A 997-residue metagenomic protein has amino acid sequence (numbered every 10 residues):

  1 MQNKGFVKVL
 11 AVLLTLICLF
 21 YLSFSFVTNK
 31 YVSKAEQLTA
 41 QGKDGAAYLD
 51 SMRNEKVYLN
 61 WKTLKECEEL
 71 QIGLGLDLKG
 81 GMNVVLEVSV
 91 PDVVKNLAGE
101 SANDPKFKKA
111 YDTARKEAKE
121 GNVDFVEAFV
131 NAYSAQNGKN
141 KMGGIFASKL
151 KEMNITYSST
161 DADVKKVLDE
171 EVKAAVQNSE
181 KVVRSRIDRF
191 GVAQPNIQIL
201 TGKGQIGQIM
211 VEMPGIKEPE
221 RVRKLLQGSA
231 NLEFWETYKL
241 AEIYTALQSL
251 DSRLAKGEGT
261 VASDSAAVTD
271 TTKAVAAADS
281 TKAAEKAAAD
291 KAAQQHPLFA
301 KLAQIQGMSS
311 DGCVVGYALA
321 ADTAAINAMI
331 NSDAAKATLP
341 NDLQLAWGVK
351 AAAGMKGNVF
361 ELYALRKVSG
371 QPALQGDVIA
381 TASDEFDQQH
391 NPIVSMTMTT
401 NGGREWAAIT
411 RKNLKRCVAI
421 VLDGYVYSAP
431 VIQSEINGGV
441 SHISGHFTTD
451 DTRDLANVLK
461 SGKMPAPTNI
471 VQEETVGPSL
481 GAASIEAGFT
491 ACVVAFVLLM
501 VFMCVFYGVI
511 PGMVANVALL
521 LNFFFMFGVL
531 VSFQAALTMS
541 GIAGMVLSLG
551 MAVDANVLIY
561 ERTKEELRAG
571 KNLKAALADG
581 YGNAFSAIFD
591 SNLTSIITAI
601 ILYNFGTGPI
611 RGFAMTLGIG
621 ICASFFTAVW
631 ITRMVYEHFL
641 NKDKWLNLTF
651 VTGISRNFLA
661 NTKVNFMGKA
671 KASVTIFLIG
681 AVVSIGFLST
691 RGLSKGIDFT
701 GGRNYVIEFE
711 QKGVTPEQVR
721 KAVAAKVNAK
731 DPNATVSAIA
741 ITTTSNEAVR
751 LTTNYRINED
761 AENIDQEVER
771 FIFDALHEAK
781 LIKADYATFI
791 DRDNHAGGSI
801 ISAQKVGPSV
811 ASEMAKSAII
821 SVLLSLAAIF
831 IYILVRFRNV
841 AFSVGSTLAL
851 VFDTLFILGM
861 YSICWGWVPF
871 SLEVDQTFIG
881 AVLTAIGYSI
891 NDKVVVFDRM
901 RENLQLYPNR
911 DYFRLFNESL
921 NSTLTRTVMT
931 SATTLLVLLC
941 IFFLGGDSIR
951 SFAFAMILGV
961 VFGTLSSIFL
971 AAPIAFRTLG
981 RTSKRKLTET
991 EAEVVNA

Functional and structural regions predicted by a protein language model:
M1-I17, Y21, V27-E68, I72 (+6 more regions): Interfacial helix-loop-helix hairpins and adjacent transmembrane helices of multi-pass alpha-helical membrane proteins
K8, V12, L521, M526-V529 (+4 more regions): Hydrophobic alpha-helical transmembrane segments of membrane transport and translocation systems, primarily multi-pass
S23-Y31, R53-E55, E66-D423, Y427-V431 (+2 more regions): Non-transmembrane, solvent-exposed regions of membrane trafficking/translocation machinery
V183, S479-L499, M551, E566-T607 (+10 more regions): Pore- and gate-forming transmembrane helices of large, multi-pass membrane proteins
E212, G438-H442, D450-L498, F771 (+3 more regions): Juxtamembrane "pre-transmembrane" interface segments
V505, V509-I559, S843-E902, F969: Hydrophobic transmembrane alpha-helices and their membrane-interface caps in long multi-pass transport proteins
G550-S591, E637-W645, S862, V868-T930 (+2 more regions): Cytosolic juxtamembrane regions of multi-pass inner-membrane proteins
A725-N794, I800: Extracytoplasmic loops/domains of multi-pass membrane proteins
